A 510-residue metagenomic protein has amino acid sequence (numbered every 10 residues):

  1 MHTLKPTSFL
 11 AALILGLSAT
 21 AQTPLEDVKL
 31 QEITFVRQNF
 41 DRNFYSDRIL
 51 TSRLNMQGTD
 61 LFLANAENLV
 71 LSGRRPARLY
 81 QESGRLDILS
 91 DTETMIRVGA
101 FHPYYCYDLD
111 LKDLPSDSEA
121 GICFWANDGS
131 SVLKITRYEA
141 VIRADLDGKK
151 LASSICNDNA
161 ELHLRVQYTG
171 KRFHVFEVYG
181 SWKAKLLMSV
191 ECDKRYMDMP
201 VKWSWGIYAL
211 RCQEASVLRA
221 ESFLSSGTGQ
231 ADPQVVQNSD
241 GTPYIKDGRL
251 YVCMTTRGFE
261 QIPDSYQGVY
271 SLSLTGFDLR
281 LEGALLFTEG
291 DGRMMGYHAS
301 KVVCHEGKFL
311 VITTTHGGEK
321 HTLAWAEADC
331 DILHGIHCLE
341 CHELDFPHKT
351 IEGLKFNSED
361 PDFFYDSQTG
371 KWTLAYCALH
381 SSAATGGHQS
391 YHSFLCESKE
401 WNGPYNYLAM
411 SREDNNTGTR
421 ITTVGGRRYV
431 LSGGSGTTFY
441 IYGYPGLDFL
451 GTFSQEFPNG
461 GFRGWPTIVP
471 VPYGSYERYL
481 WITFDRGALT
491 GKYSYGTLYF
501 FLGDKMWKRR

Functional and structural regions predicted by a protein language model:
M1-F9: Bacterial N-terminal signal peptides that target proteins for export
T7, L15-G16, V235: Short intrinsically disordered, low-complexity segments
A12-T20: Hydrophobic h-region of N-terminal signal peptides that target proteins for export in Gram-negative bacteria
Q22-R510: Carbohydrate-active catalytic/glycan-binding domains of CAZyme proteins, especially the secreted or lumenal ectodomains
